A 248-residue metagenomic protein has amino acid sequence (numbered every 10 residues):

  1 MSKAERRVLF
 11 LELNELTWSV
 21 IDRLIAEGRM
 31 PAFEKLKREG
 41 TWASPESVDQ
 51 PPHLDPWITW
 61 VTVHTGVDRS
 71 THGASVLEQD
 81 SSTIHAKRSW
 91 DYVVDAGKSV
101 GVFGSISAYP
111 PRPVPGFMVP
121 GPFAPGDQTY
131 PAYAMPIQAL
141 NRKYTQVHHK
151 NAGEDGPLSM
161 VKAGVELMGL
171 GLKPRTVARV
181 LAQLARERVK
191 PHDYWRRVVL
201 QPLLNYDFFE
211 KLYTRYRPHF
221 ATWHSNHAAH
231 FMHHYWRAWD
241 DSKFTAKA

Functional and structural regions predicted by a protein language model:
M1-E5, L212-T214: A short acidic-Thr-Gly-centered motif at the start of a beta-strand
S2, W18-I21, D55-T59, K173-Q183: Short low-complexity stretches enriched in small and charged residues
E5-D22, L36, V63, V93 (+1 more regions): Beta-strand elements within well-structured catalytic alpha/beta cores of enzymes that handle phosphate/sulfate esters
E15, K37-G40, V48-Q50, V67-R69 (+2 more regions): Short glycine-rich, polar/acidic loop-and-turn segments at beta strand-coil junctions
E15, V20, T41, T59-T62 (+2 more regions): Residue-level preference for alpha-helix termini and adjacent loops
L16, G28-P31, L54-T62, I84 (+2 more regions): Generic alpha-helix structural propensity
I21-I58, S99-F103: Short, structured active-site-proximal loop/turn typified by the sulfatase FGly-forming signature C/S-X-P-X-R
H64-K247: His/Asp/Glu-rich, glycine-adjacent segments that coordinate divalent cations and/or stabilize oxyanion chemistry on
